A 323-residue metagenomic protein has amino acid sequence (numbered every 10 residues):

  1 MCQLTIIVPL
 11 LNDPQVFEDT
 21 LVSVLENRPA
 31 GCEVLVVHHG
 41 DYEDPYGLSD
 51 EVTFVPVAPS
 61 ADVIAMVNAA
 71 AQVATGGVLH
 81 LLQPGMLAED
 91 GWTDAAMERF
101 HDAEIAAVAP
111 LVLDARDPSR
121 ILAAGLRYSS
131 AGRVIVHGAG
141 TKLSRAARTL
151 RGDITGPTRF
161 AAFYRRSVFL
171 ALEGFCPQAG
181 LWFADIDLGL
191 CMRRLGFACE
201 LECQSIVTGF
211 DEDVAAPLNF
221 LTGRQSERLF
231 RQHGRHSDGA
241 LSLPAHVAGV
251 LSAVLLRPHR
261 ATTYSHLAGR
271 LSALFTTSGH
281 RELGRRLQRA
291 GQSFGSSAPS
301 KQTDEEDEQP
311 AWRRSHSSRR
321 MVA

Functional and structural regions predicted by a protein language model:
M1-S23: N-proximal low-complexity "stem/linker" segments adjacent to membrane-targeting elements
V22-G31: Short, acidic, metal-binding catalytic loop of nucleotide-sugar glycosyltransferases
V57-A74: Glycine-rich, basic loop-to-helix element that forms the pyrophosphate-binding segment of sugar-nucleotide handling
L79: Short aromatic/hydrophobic "clamp" motif used to bind/position activated sugar donors
M86-S129: Conserved donor NDP-sugar-binding/catalytic core segment of glycosyltransferases
A96, T149, I154-E173, Q178-I206: A short, conserved alpha-helix in the catalytic core of glycosyltransferases
S129-T155: Short, flexible, basic/aromatic active-site loop/helix in glycosyltransferases
F220-T222, H236-A323: Non-catalytic, C-terminal membrane-associated alpha-helical segments of glycosyltransferases
